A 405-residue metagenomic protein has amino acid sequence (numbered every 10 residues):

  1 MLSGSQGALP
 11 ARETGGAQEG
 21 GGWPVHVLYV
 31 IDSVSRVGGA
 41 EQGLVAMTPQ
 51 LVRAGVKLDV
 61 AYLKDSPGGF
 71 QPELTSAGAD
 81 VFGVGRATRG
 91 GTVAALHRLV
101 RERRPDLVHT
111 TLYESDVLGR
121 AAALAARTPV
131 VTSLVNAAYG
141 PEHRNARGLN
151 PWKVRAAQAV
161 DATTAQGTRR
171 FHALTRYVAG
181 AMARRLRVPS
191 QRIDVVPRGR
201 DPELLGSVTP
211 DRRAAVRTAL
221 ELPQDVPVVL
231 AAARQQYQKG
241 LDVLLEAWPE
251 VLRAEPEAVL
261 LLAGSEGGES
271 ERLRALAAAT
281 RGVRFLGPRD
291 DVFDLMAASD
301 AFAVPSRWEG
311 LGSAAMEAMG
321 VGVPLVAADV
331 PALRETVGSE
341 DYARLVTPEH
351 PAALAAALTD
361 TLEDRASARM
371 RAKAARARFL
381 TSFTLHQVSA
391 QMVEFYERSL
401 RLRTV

Functional and structural regions predicted by a protein language model:
R12, G206-L222, A372, R376: A short helix/loop element that forms part of the nucleotide-sugar donor recognition site in Leloir-type
G38-P49, P227-E250, G268, R272 (+2 more regions): A conserved mid-protein helix/loop that constitutes part of the nucleotide-sugar donor-binding site
G90-A94, P129-V131, Y139-G167, G180 (+1 more regions): Nucleotide-sugar donor phosphate/pyrophosphate-binding loop at the beta->alpha transition of glycosyltransferases
A165-I193, R200-L204: A short, active-site helix/loop in glycosyltransferases that binds the activated sugar's phosphate group
A215-T218, S367-S382, V388-V393: A short, well-ordered alpha-helix in the C-terminal region of glycosyltransferases
P288, R307: Aromatic "clamp/platform" in nucleotide-sugar-dependent glycosyltransferases that forms part of the donor/acceptor
P324-A327: Short hydrophobic beta-strand element within catalytic cores of glycosyltransferases and related nucleotide-activated
S339-P351, D360-R365: Conserved acidic donor-binding segment of nucleotide-sugar-dependent glycosyltransferases
